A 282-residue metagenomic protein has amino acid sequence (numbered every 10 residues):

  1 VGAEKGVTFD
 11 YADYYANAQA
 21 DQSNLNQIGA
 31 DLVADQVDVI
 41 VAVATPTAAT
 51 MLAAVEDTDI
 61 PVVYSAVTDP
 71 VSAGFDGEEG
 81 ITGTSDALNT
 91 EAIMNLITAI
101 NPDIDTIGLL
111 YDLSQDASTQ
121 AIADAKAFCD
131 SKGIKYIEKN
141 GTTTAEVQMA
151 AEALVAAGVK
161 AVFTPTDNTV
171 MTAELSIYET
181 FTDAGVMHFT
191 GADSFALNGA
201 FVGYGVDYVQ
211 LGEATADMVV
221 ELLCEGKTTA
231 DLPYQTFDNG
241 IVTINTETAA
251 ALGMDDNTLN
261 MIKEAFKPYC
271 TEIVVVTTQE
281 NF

Functional and structural regions predicted by a protein language model:
V1-Y15: Signal peptide-proximal N-terminal region of secreted/periplasmic/extracellular or secretory-lumen proteins
A12-S23, T84-E91, Y111-A121, E138-V147 (+4 more regions): Hinge/beta->alpha junction and helix N-cap segments in small-molecule ligand-binding domains
D13-G74, D167-T182, V186-F189: Beta-alpha junction/loop-to-helix N-cap segments that form part of ligand/metal-binding clefts
S72-T98, N198-E213: Short beta-strand elements at the ligand-binding edges of bilobed clamshell
G83-K132, T228, L232-A249: An alpha-beta-alpha
D116-H188, A192: Pocket-lining segment of extracytoplasmic ligand-binding domains
T182-G205, I241: Periplasmic-binding protein-like
E221-F282: Hinge/cleft segment of the Venus flytrap/periplasmic-binding protein
